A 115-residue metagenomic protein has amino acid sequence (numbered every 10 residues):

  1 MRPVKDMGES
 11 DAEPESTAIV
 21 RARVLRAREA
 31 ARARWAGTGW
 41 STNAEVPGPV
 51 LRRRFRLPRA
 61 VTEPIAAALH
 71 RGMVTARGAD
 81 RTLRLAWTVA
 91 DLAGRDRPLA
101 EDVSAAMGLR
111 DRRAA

Functional and structural regions predicted by a protein language model:
M1-A115: Basic, amphipathic alpha-helical bundle interface domains used for macromolecular binding and assembly
